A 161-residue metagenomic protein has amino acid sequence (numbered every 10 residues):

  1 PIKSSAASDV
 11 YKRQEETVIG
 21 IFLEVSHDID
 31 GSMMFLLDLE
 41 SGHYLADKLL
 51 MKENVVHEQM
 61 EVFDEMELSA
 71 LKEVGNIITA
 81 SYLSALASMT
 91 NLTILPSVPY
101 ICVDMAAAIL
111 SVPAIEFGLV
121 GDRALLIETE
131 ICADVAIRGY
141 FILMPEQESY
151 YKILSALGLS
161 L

Functional and structural regions predicted by a protein language model:
P1-A7, Y11: Single conserved hydrophobic/aromatic residue that forms the stacking wall/gate of nucleotide- or nucleobase-binding
D9-F63, A114-L161: Generalized protein targeting/export and membrane-interface segments
R13, M66-S69, V74, S97 (+1 more regions): Surface-exposed loop/turn and secondary-structure junction residues enriched for glycine/proline
N54, A87-Y100: Extended intrinsically disordered, low-complexity coil regions enriched in Ser, Thr, Gly, Ala and often Pro
E65-L92, S111, F117, L125: Surface-exposed interaction/gating patches
I94, V98, C102-L126: Intrinsic, low-complexity N-terminal interaction/targeting segments
